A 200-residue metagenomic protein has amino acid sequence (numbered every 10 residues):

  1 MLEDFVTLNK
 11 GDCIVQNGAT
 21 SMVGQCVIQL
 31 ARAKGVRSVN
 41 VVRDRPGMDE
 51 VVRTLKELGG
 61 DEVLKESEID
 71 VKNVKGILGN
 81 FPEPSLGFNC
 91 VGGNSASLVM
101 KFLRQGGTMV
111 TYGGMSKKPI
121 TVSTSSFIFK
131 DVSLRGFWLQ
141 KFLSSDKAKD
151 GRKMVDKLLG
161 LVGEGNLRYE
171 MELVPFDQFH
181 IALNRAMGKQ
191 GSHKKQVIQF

Functional and structural regions predicted by a protein language model:
M1, N17, N89-C90, F200: Short, well-ordered coil/turn residues at beta-beta hairpins and beta-strand->alpha-helix junctions within
M1-E68: Mid-domain Rossmann-like dinucleotide-binding core that forms the NAD(H)/NADP(H) cofactor-binding site
L2-E3, K75, L159, N184: Generic structural signal for well-ordered alpha-helical scaffold segments
D49, R53-V132: Glycine-rich cofactor phosphate-binding loops and adjacent beta1-alpha1 units of small-molecule cofactor enzyme domains
Q105-V110, V122-L167: Rossmann-fold dehydrogenase core element
S145-F200: C-terminal hydrophobic helical "lid"/dimerization subdomain of Rossmann-like NAD(P)H-dependent oxidoreductases
